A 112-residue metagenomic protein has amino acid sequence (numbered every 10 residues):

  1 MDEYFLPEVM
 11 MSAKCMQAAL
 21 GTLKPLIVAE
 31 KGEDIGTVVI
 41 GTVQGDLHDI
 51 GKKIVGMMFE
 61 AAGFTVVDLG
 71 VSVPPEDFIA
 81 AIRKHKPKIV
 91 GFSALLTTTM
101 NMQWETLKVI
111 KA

Functional and structural regions predicted by a protein language model:
M1-A112: Domain-level signal for soluble alpha/beta catalytic cores
